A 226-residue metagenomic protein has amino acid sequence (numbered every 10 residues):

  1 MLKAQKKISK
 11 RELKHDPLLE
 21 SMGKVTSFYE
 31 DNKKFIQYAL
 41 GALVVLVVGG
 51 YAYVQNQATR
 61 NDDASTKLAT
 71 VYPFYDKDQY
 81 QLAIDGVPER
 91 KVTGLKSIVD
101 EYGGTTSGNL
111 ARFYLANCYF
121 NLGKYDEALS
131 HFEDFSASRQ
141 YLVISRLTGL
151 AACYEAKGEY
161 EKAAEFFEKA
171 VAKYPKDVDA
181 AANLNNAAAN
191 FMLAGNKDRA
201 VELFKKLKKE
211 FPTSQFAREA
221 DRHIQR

Functional and structural regions predicted by a protein language model:
M1-A42: N-terminal positive-inside, membrane-proximal cytosolic segments immediately preceding the first
E101-G108, L122, S136-I144, V171-A180 (+2 more regions): Short solvent-exposed coil/turn linkers within tandem alpha-helical repeat scaffolds
